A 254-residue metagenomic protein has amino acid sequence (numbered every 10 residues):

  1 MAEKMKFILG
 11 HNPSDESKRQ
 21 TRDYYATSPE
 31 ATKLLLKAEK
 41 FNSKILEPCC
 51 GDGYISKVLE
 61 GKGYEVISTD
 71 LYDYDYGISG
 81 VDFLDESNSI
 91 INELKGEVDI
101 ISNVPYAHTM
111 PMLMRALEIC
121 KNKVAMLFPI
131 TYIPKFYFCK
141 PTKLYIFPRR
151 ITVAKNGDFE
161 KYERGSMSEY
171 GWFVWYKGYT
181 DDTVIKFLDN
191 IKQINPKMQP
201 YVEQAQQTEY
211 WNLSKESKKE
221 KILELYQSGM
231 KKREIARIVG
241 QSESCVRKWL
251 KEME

Functional and structural regions predicted by a protein language model:
M1-E216, K221-Q227, K231, K251: Class I S-adenosyl-L-methionine-dependent methyltransferase catalytic core
I235-R237: Short alpha-helical "recognition helix" segments of helix-turn-helix
V239, L250-M253: DNA major-groove recognition helix of helix-turn-helix
S244: Key DNA-contact positions within bacterial/archaeal DNA-binding proteins
